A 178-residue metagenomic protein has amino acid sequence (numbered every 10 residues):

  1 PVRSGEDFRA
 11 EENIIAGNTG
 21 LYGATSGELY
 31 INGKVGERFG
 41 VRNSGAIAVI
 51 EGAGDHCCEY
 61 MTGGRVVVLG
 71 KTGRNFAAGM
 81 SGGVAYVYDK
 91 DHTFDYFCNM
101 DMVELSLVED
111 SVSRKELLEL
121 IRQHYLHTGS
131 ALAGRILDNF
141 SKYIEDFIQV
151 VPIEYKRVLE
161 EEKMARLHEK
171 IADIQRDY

Functional and structural regions predicted by a protein language model:
P1-Y178: Long, distal/terminal scaffolding or interaction modules with repetitive or compositionally biased sequence
